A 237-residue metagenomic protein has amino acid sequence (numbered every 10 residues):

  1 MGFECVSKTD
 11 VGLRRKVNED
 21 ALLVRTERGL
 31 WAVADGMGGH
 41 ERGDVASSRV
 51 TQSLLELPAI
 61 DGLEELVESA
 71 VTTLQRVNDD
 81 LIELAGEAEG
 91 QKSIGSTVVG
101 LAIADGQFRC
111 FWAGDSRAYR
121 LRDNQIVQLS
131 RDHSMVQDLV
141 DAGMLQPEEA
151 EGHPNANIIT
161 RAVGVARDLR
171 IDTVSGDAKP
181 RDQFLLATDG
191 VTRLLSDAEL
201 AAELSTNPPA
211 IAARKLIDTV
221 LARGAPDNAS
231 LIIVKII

Functional and structural regions predicted by a protein language model:
M1-I237: PP2C/PPM-type serine/threonine phosphatase catalytic domain
